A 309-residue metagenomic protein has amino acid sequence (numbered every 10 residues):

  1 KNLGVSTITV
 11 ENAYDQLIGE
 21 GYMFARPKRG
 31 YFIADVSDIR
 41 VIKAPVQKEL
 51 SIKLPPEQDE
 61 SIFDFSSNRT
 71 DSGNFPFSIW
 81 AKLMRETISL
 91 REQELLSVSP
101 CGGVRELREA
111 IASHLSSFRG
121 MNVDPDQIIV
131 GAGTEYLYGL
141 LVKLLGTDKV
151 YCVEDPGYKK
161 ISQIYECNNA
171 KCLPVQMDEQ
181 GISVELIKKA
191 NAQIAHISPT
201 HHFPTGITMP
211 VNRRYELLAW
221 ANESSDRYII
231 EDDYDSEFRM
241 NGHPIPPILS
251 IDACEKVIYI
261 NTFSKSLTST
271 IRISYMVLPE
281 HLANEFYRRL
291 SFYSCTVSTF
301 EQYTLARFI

Functional and structural regions predicted by a protein language model:
K1-R85, S291-S298, A306-I309: N-terminal basic, amphipathic alpha-helical segments
L3-T9, L17, D155-Y165, A192 (+5 more regions): A generic "structured core" feature
A34, T200, P279-E280: Residue-level recognition of strand-loop junctions within catalytic nucleotide-signaling folds
T70, T200-H202, K265: Short glycine-rich anion-binding loops that position phosphate/pyrophosphate groups of nucleotides and phosphorylated
M84, E94-D226, E237, H243-I258: Conserved core of the PLP fold type I
D232-D233: Walker B catalytic acidic pair
V257-I309: PLP-dependent aminotransferase class I/II
